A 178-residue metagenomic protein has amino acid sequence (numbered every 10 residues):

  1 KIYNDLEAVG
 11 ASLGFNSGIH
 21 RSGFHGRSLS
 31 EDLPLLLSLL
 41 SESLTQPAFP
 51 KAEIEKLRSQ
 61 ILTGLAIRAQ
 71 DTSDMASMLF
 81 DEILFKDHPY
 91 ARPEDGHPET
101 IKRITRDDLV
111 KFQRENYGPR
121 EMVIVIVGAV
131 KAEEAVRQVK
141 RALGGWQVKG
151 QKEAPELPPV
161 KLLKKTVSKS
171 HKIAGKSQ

Functional and structural regions predicted by a protein language model:
I2-L33, E55, I67-E121, G145-Q178: Non-catalytic beta-strand/loop surface segments
F24, L40, I61, L109 (+1 more regions): Divalent metal-coordination and catalytic microenvironments
R27-Q60: M16/insulysin-pitrilysin zinc metalloprotease superfamily fold
L29-L33, G128-E133: Helix N-cap motif at beta-to-alpha junctions
L35-S38, E133-R137: Charge-rich, low-aromatic oligomerization/scaffolding segments with amphipathic character
E42-F49, A142-G150: A common structural junction motif
